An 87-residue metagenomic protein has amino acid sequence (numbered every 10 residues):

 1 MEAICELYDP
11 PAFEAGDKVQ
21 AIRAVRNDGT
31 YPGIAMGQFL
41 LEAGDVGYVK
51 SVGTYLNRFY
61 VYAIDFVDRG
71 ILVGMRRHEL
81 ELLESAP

Functional and structural regions predicted by a protein language model:
E2-P87: Basic/aromatic-rich interaction segments and small domains that mediate binding to polyanionic partners
